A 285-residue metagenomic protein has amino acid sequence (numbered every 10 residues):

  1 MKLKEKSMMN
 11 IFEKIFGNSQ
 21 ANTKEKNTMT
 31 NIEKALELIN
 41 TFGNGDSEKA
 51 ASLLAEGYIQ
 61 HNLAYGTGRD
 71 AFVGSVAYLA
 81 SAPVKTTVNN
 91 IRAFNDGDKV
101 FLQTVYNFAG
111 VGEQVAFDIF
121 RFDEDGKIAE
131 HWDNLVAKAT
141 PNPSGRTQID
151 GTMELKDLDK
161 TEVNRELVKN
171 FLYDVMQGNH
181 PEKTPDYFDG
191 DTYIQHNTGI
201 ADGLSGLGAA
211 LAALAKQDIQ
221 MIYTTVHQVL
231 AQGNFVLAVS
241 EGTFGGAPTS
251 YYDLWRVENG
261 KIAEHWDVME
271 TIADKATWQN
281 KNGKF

Functional and structural regions predicted by a protein language model:
M1: Catalytic toxin/effector domains delivered as secreted proteins or via bacterial secretion systems
E5-G17, N22-F285: C-terminal and inter-domain tail/linker signature
